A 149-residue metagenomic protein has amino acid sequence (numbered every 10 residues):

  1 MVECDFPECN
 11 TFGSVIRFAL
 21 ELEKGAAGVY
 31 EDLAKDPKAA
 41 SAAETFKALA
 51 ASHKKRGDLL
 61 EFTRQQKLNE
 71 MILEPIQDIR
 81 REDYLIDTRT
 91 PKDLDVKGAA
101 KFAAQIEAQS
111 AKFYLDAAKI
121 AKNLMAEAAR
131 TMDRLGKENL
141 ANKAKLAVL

Functional and structural regions predicted by a protein language model:
M1-D32, D36-A40: The feature marks the first
V2, F62-V96: Carboxylate-rich helix-loop segments that flank metal/cofactor sites and access channels in metalloenzymes
C9-F12, I16, F46, D93-V96 (+3 more regions): Amphipathic alpha-helical coiled-coil segments and their boundaries
A19-L22, A26-L33, R81-N123: Acidic/histidine-rich alpha-helical segments that form the ligand environment of transition-metal centers
A19-Y30, F46-E61, E107-S110, M132-L146: Alpha-helical transition-metal enzyme core signature, strongest for iron centers
K35, D58, F62-Q65, K112-K119 (+1 more regions): Charged/polar positions within long, soluble alpha-helices
A39, A48, S52, R56 (+3 more regions): J-domain (Hsp40/DnaJ) module recognition
A39-A40, N123-M125: Short loop-to-helix capping motifs
